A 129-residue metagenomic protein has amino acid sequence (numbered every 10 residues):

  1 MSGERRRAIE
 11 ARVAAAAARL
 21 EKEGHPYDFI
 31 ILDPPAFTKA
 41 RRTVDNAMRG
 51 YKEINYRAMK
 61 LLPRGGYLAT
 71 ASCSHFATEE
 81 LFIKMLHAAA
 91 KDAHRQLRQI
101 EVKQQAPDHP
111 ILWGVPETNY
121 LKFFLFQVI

Functional and structural regions predicted by a protein language model:
M1-I31: S-adenosyl-L-methionine
I9-A11, I30-P35, A40, A71 (+1 more regions): Generic beta-strand/beta-sheet core signal
A18, K39-V44, L68-A71, P110-I111: Short beta-alpha connecting loops at secondary-structure transitions that line or flank enzyme active sites
E21, K52-N55, M59, H87: A structural alpha-helix within SAM-dependent methyltransferase catalytic domains
G24, L61-P63: A generic alpha-to-beta junction signature in SAM-dependent methyltransferases
G24-D28, M48-R49, H87-A88, P116-E117: Short, hinge-like loop/turn segments at secondary-structure boundaries
Y27-R57: Mobile active-site "lid"/loop adjacent to the S-adenosyl-L-methionine
E53, R64-I129: C-terminal catalytic and target-recognition region of SAM-dependent MTase-like enzymes, primarily methyltransferases
